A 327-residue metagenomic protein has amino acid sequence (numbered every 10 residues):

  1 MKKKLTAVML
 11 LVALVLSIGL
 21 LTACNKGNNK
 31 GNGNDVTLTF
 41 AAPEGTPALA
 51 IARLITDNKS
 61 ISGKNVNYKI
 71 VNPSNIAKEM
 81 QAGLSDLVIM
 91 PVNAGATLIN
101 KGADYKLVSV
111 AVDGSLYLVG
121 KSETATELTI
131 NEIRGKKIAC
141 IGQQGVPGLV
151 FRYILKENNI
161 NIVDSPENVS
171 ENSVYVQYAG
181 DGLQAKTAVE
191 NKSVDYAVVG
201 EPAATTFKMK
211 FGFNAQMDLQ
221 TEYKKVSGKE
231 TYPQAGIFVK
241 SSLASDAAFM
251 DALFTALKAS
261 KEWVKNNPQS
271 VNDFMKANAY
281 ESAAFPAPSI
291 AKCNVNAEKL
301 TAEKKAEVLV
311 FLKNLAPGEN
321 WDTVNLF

Functional and structural regions predicted by a protein language model:
M1-M9: Bacterial N-terminal signal peptides that target proteins for export
G19-A23: C-terminal motif of bacterial Sec signal peptides marking the signal peptidase cleavage site
N25-G27: Bacterial signal peptide processing site
N32-Q177, D195, E201, Q216: Short, glycine-/small- and polar/acidic-enriched structural segments that line small-molecule recognition paths
L49, R53-T56, K78, A82 (+12 more regions): Solvent-exposed, polar/charged alpha-helical surfaces in well-ordered, non-transmembrane soluble domains, broadly
I61-G63, A125, G135, P166 (+2 more regions): Short, solvent-exposed loop/beta-turn-alpha elements that line the ligand-binding surface or hinge of extracytoplasmic
V92-A94, Q177-N272: Pocket-lining segment of extracytoplasmic ligand-binding domains
A244-P317: Secondary-structure end/capping motifs
